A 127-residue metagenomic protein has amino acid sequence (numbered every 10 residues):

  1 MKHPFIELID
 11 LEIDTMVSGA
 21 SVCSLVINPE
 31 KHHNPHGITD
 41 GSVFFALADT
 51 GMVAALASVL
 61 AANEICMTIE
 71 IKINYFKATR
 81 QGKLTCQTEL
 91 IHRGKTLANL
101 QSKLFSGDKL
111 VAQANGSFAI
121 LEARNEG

Functional and structural regions predicted by a protein language model:
M1-G127: Terminal targeting signals and extreme-terminal segments of soluble enzymes
